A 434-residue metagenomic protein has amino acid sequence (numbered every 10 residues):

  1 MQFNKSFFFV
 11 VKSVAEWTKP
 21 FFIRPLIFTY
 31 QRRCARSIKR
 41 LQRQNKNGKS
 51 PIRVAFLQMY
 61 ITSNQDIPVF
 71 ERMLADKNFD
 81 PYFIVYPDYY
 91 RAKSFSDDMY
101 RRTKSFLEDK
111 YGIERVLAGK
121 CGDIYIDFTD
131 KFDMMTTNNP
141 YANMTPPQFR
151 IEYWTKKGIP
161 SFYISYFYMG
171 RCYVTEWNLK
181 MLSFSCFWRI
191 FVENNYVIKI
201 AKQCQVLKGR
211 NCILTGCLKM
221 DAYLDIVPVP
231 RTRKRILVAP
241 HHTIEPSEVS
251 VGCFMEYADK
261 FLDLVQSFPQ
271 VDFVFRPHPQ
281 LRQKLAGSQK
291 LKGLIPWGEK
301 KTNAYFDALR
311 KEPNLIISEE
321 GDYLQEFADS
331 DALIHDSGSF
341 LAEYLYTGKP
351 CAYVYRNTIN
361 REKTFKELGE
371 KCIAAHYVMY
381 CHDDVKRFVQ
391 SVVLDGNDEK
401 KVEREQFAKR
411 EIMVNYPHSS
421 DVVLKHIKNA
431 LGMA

Functional and structural regions predicted by a protein language model:
M1-M59, A75, A434: Non-catalytic N-terminal targeting/anchoring module and adjacent flexible stem/linker that precedes the structured
E16-K39, S165, N178-E256, V402: A nucleotide-sugar donor-handling region in carbohydrate enzymes
I52-Y223: Active-site and donor-binding regions of nucleotide-sugar-utilizing enzymes
Q65-A75, L218-T302, L394, M413-S419: Conserved catalytic-core segment of nucleotide-activated headgroup transferases in glycan assembly
E114-K120, L315-E319, A374-F388: Short acidic-hydrophobic, aromatic-tinged amphipathic segments that line or gate anion-handling sites
G119-K120, K290-S339: Donor nucleotide-activated moiety binding/catalytic core segment of transferases that use nucleotide-activated donors
K208-G209, A328, S339-E411: Catalytic binding pocket for nucleotide-activated donors in carbohydrate/polymer assembly enzymes
Y416-A434: C-terminal alpha-helical cap of glycosyltransferases
